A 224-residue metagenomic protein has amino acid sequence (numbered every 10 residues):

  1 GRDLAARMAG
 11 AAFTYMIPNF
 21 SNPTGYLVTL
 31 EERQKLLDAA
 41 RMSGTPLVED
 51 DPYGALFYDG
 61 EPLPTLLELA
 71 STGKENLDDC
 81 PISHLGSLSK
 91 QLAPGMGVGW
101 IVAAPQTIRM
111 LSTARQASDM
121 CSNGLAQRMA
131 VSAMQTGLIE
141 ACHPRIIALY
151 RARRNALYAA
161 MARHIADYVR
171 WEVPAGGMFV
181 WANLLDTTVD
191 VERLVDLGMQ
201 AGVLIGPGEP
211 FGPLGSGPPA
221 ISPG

Functional and structural regions predicted by a protein language model:
G1-G224: PLP-dependent class I/II
